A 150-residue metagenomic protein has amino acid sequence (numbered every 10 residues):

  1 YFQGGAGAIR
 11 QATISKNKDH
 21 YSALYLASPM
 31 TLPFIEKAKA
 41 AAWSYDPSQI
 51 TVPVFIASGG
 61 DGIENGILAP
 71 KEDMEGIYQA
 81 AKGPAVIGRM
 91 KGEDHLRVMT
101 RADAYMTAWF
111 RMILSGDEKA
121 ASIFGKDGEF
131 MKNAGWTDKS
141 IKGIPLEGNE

Functional and structural regions predicted by a protein language model:
Y1-G4, S28: Catalytic nucleophile serine of serine hydrolases, specifically the conserved "nucleophile elbow" pentapeptide
G4-G5, G59, G92, G116: Glycine-centered flexibility sites
G5-K16: Short glycine-enriched nucleophile-adjacent loop and the immediately C-terminal alpha-helix near the catalytic center
N17-V98: The feature captures the conserved acid-bearing segment of alpha/beta-hydrolase catalytic domains
G83, K91-E150: Alpha/beta-hydrolase-fold serine-hydrolase catalytic core, especially in secreted/extracellular enzymes
